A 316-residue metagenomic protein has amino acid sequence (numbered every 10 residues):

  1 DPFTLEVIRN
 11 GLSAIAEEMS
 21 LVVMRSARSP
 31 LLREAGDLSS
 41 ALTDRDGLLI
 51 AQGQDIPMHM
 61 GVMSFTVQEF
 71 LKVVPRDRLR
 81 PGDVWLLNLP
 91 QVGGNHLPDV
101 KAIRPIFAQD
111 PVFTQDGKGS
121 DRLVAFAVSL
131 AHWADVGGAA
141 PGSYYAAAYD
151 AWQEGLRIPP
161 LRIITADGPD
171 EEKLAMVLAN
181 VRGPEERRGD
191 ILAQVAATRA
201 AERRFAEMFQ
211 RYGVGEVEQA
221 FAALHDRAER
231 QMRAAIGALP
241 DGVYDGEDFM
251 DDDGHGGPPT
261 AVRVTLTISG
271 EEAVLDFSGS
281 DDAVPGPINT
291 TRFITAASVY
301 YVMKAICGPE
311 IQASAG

Functional and structural regions predicted by a protein language model:
D1-V22, L71-R80, L224-I236: Short, compositionally biased leader-like segments
P2-I8, R157-M232: N-terminal leader/propeptide and maturation segments of large enzyme subunits in energy/redox metabolism and hydrolases
G11-A35, L71, P75, L86-N95: Short, basic/aromatic recognition patches
E34-D37, V100: Short, small/polar residue-rich loop motifs at catalytic or cofactor-binding pockets
D99-D110, V128, L266-T267: A short, hydrophobic, proline-anchored segment that marks a local hinge/packing element in signaling and regulatory
R122-R182, A283-G286, F293, A297-Y300: Gly/Pro-rich active-site capping loops and adjacent beta-alpha segments that organize cofactor/substrate pockets
R203-D282: Accessory "access/gating" subregions that flank catalytic or transport cores
L266, D281-Q312: Alpha-helical support elements that line or immediately flank enzyme active sites and cofactor-binding pockets
